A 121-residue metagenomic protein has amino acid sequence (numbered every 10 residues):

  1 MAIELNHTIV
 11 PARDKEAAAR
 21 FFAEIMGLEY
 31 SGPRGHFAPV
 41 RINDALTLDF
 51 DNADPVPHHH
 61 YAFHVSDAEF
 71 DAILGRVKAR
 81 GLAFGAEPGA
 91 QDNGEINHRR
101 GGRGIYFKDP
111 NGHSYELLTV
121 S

Functional and structural regions predicted by a protein language model:
A2-I3, I9-L48, N52-D54: Core segments of cupin and vicinal oxygen chelate
T8, Y61: Hydrophobic adenine-recognition pocket in adenosine-nucleotide-binding enzymes
H36-F37, Q91, S121: Conserved beta-strand edge residues that scaffold enzyme active sites
V40-D44, V65, F107-P110, V120: Active-site beta-strand termini and strand-to-loop segments that position acidic
A45-T47, P55-P57, S66-D71: Short, charged/polar surface micro-motifs in flexible loops or helix N-caps
F63-N111: Vicinal oxygen chelate
H98-R100, L117-S121: Short beta->alpha transition motifs characteristic of CBS
